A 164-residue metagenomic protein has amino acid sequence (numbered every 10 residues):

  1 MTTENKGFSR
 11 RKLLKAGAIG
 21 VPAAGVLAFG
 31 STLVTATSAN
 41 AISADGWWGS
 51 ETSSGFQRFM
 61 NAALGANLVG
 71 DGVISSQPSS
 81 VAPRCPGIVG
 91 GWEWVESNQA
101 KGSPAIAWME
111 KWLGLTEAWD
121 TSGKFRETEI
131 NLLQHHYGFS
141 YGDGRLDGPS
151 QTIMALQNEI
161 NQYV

Functional and structural regions predicted by a protein language model:
T2-V164: Cell-envelope/ECM-targeting effectors and their regulatory/trafficking segments
